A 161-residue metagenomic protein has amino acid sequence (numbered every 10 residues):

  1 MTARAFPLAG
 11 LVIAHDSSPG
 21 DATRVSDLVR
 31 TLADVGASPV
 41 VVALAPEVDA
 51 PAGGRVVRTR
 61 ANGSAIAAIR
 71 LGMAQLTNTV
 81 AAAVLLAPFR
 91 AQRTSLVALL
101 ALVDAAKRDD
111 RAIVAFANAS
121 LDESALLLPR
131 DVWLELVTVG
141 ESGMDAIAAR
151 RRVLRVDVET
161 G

Functional and structural regions predicted by a protein language model:
M1-V48: N-terminal glycine-rich phosphate-binding loop and ensuing alpha1 helix
T2, F6, L134-G161: Conserved alpha/beta core of the MobA/IspD/sugar-nucleotide pyrophosphorylase nucleotidyltransferase superfamily
A5, D34, T77-N78, R108 (+1 more regions): Alpha-helix termination/capping residues and helix-transition junctions
L8, P39-V40, G54, V84 (+1 more regions): Hydrophobic anchor at the start of a short beta-strand that flanks the dinucleotide cofactor-binding loop
G36, P51-G53, A149-R151: Short, structured coil segments at secondary-structure junctions
A43-A45, V57-G63, T160: Short beta->alpha junction loops
G54-V137: Conserved beta-loop-beta/alpha segment of the NTase-like Rossmann-fold superfamily that binds/positions NTPs
